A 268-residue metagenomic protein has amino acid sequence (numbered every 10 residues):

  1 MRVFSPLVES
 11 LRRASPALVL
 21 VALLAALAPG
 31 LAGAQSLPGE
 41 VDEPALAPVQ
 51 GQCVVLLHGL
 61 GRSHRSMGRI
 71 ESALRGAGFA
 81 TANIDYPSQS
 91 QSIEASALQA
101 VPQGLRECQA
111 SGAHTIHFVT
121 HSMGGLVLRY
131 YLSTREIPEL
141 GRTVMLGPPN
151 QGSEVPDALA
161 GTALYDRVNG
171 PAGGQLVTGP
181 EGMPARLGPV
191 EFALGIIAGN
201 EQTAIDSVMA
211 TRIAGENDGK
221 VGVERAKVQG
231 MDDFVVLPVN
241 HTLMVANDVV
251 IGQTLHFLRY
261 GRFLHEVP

Functional and structural regions predicted by a protein language model:
M1-I84, A97-L98, R106-S111, P138 (+3 more regions): Flexible, membrane-associating and regulatory peripheral segments of lipid-active enzymes
P38, P44, Q50, L56-L57 (+5 more regions): Short secondary-structure boundary micro-motifs
L46-A47, Q103, Q109, R135 (+2 more regions): Generic hydrophobic alpha-helical membrane-segment signal
V54-H58, H64-R65, R69, R75-P87 (+1 more regions): Serine-dependent carboxylesterase/thioesterase catalytic core of lipase-like alpha/beta-hydrolase/SGNH enzymes
S133-P268: Helical cap/lid subdomain of alpha/beta-hydrolase-fold lipid enzymes that gates access to the catalytic pocket
